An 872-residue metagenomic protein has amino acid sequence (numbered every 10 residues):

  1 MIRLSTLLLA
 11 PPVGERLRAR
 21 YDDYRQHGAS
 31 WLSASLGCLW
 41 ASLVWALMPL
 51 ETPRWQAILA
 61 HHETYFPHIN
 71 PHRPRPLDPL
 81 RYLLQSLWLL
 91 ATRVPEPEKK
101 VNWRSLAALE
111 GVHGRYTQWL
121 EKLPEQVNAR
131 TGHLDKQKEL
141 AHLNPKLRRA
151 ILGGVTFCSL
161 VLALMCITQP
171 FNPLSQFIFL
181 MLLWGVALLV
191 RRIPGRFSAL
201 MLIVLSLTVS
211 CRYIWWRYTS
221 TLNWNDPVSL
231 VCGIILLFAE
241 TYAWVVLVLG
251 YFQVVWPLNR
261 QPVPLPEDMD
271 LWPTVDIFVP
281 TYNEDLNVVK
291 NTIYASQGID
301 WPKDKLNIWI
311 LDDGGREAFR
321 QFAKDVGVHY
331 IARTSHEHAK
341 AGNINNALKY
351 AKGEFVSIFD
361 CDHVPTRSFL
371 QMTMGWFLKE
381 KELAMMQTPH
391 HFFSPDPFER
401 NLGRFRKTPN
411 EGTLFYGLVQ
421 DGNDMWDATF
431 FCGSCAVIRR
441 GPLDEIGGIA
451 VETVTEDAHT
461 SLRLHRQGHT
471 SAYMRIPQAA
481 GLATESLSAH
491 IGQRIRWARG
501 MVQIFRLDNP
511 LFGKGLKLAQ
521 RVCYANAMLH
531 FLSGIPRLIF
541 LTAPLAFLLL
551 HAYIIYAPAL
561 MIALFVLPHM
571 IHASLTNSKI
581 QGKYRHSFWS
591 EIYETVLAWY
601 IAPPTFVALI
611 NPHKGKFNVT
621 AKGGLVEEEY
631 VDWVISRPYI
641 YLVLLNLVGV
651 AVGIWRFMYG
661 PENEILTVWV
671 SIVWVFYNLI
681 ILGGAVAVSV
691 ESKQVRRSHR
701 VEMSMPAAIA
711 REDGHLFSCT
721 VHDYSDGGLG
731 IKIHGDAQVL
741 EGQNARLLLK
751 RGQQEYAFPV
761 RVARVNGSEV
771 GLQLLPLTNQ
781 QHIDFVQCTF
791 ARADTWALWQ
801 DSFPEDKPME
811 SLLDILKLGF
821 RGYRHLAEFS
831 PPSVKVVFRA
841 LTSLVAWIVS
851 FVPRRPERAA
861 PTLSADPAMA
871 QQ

Functional and structural regions predicted by a protein language model:
I2-L271, S533-R537, G660-S689, P808-Q872: N-terminal membrane-anchoring/stem segments of glycan-assembly enzymes
L7-L8, V13-L17, E629-Q872: Structured alpha-helical
Q253, I331-F355, R367-V454, H465-R466 (+2 more regions): Long helical/loop segments within the catalytic core of UDP-sugar-dependent glycosyltransferases, especially the large
T274-D276, N307, H459: Cell-envelope/extracellular polymer assembly enzymes that use nucleotide-activated donors
Y294-K305: Short, acidic, metal-binding catalytic loop of nucleotide-sugar glycosyltransferases
D312-F319, S335-H336: A conserved acidic beta->alpha catalytic loop
D360-V364: The conserved acidic donor/metal-binding loop of glycosyltransferases
R463-A479: Catalytic donor-sugar/metal-binding loop of nucleotide-sugar-dependent glycosyltransferases
